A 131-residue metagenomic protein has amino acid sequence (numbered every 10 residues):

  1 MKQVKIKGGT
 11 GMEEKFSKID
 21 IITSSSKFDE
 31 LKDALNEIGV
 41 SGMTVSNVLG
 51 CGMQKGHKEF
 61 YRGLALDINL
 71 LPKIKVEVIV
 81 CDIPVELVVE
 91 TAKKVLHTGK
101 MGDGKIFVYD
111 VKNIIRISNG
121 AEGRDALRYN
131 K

Functional and structural regions predicted by a protein language model:
K2-K131: Positively charged, small/polar-rich N-terminal and surface patches that mediate targeting and assembly and bind
